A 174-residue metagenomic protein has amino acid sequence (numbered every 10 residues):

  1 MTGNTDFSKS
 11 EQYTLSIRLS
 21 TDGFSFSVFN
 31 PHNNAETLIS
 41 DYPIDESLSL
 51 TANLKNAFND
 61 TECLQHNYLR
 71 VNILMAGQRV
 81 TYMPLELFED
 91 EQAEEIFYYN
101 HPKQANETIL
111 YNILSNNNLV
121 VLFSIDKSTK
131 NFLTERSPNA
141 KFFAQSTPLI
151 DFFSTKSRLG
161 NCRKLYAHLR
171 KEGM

Functional and structural regions predicted by a protein language model:
M1, T14, Y42-S47, Q92-E95: N-terminal start-of-chain detector that recognizes signal peptides and the immediate post-cleavage beginning
M1-T5, A35, L50, N106 (+2 more regions): Residue-level signal for well-ordered alpha-helical segments
T2-N34, F153-M174: Gly/Thr-rich phosphate-binding beta-strand-loop-beta motif of the actin/hexokinase/Hsp70
G23-F24, I44-D45, R79-Y82, G173: Short acidic, S/G/P-rich loop/turn micro-motifs used as interaction or catalytic elements
V28-L48: Extended intrinsically disordered, low-complexity coil regions enriched in Ser, Thr, Gly, Ala and often Pro
I39-D41, N56-L64, Y68-S157: Active-site neighborhood for divalent-cation/phosphate handling
S47-F58: Helical "lid/coupling" subdomains associated with nucleotide-phosphate turnover
